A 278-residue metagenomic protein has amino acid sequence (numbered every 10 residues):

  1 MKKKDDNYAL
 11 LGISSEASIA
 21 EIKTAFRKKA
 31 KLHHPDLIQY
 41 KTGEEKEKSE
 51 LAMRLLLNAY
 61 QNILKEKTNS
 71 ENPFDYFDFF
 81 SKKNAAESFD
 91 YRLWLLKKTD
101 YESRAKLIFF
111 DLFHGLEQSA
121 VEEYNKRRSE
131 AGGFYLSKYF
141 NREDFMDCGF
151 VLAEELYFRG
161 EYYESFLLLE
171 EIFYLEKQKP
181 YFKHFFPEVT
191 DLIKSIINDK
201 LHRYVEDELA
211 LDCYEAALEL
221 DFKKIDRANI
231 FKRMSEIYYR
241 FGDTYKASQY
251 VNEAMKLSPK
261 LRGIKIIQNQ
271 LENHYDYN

Functional and structural regions predicted by a protein language model:
K2-L32, L37-N278: C-terminal accessory/regulatory regions appended to core domains
